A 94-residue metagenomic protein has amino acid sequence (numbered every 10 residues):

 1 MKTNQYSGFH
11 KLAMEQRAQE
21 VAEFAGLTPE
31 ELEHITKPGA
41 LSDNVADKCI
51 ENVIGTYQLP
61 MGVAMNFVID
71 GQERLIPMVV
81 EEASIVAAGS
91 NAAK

Functional and structural regions predicted by a protein language model:
M1-R74, M78, E82: Acidic/polar, glycine-rich intrinsically disordered N-terminal extensions of enzymes
E81-K94: Mobile "lid/hinge" segments at catalytic clefts and subdomain interfaces of large enzymes
